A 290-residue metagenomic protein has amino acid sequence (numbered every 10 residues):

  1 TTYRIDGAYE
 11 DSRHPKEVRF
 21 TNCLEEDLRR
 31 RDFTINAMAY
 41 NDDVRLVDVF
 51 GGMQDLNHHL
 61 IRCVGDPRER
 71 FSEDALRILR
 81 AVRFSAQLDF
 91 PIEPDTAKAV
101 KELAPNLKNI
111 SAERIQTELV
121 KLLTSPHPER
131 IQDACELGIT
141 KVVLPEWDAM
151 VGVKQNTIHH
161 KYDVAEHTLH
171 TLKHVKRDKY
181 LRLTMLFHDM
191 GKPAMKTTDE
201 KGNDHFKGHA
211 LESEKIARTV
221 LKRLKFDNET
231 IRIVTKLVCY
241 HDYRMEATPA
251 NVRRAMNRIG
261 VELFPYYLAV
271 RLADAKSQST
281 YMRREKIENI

Functional and structural regions predicted by a protein language model:
T1-I290: Catalytic cores of the polymerase beta-like nucleotidyltransferase superfamily and closely associated nucleotide
